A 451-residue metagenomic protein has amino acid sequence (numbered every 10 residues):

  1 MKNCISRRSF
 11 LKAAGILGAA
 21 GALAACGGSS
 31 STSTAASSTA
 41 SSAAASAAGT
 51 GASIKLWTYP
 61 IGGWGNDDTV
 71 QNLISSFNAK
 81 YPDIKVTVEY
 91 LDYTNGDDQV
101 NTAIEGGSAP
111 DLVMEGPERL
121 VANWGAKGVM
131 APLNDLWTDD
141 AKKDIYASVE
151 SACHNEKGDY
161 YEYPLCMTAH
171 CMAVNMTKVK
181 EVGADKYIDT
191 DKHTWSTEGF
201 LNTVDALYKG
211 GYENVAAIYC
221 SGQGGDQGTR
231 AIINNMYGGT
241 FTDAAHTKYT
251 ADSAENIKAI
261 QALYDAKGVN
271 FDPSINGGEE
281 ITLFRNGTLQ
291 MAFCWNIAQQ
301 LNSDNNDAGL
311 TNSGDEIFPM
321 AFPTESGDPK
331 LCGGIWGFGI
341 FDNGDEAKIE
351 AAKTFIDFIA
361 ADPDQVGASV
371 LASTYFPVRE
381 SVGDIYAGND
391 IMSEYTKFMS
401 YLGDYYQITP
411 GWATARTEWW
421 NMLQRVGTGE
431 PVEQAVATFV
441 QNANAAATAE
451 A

Functional and structural regions predicted by a protein language model:
K2-S6, L11-A122, K127, T138-K142 (+6 more regions): Conserved N-terminal structural module of periplasmic/extracytoplasmic solute-binding proteins
A43-A48, G116-C171, E198-L201, G314-P323 (+2 more regions): Hinge/lid segment of periplasmic solute-binding proteins
A52, S75, A79-K80, K85 (+4 more regions): Extracytoplasmic/periplasmic substrate-recognition and gating elements
Y90-Q99, E118, T194-G199, P273-N286: Short helix-initiation/N-cap motifs at beta->coil->alpha
N134-I145, D189-H193, A216-Y219, G239-K258 (+3 more regions): Short, solvent-exposed loop/beta-turn-alpha elements that line the ligand-binding surface or hinge of extracytoplasmic
K157-L165, H170, S196-K248, L289: Extracytoplasmic/periplasmic solute-binding protein
L201-Y208, A245-I275: Glycine-centered hinge/linker elements that transmit conformational signals in sensory and ligand-binding systems
D364-V366, S373-G383, K397-A451: Conserved C-terminal helix/tail region of periplasmic/extracytoplasmic solute-binding proteins
